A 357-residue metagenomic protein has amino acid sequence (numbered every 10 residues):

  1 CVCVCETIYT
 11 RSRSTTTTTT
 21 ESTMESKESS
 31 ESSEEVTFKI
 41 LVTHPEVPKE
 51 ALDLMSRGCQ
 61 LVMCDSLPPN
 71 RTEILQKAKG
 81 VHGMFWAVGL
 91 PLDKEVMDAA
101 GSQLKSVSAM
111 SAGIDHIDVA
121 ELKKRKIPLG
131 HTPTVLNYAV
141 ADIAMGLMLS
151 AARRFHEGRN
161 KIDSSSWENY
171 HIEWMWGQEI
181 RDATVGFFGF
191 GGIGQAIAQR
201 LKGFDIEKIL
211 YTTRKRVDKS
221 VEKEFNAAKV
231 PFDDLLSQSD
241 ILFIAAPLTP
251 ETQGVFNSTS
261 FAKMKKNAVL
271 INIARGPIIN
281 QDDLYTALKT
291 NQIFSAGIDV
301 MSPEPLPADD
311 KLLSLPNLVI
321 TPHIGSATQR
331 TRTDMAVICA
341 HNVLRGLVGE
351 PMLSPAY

Functional and structural regions predicted by a protein language model:
C1-Y9: Compositionally biased low-complexity segments enriched in histidine and/or tyrosine
E25-G130, N257: An N-terminal-biased, well-structured beta-alpha scaffold segment characteristic of Rossmann-like dinucleotide-binding
S33-V36, E173-K266: Rossmann-like dinucleotide/phosphate-binding beta-alpha-beta segment
L75-K79, M97, G101, I180 (+3 more regions): A short, aliphatic-rich alpha-helical micro-motif
G89, A112, D240, A246-L248 (+1 more regions): Short glycine-/small-residue-rich Rossmann-like dinucleotide-binding loops
A100-K105, R125-I127, I206-E207, K266-A268 (+1 more regions): A short helix->loop->beta-strand "cap" motif at the edges of active sites that frequently abuts
I127, P133-T184, A196-Q199, F204 (+1 more regions): Phosphate-binding beta-alpha-beta segment of Rossmann-like dinucleotide-binding domains, i.e., the NAD(P)
L129-G130, K266-Y357: Rossmann-like dinucleotide-binding domain for NAD(H)/NADP(H)
